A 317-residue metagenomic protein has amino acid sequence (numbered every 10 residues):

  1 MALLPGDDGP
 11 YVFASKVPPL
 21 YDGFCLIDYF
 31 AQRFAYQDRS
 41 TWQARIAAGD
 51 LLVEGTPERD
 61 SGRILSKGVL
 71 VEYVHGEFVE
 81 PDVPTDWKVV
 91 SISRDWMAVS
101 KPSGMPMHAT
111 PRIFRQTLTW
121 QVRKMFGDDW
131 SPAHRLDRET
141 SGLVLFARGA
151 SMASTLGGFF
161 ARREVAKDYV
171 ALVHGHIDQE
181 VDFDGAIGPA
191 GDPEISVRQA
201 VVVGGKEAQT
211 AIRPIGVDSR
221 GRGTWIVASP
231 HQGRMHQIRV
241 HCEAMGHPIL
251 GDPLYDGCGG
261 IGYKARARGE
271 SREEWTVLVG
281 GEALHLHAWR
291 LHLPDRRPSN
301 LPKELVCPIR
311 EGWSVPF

Functional and structural regions predicted by a protein language model:
M1-A44, V203-K206, R220-G221, H231 (+1 more regions): Pseudouridine synthases involved in rRNA/tRNA modification
M1-R198, V203-Q209, G216-S219, P308-F317: RNA pseudouridine synthases
D50, V227, R290-H292: Residue-level detector of beta-strand face positions
G55, G221, I226-S229: Short histidine-centered loop motifs in beta-beta connectors
G175, P230-Q232: Non-cytosolic beta-sheet module surface loops
